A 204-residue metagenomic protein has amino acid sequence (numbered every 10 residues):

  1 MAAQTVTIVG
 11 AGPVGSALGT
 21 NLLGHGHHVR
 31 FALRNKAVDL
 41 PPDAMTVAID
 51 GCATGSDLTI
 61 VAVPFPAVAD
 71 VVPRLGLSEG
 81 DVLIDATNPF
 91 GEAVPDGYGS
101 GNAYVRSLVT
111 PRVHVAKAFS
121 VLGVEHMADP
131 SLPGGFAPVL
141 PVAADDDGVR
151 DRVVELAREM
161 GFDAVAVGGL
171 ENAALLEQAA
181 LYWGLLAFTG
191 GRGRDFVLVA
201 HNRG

Functional and structural regions predicted by a protein language model:
M1-D43: NAD(P)+-binding Rossmann beta1-loop-alpha1 motif at the extreme N-terminus of oxidoreductases
V9, P138-G204: Active-site-lining helix/loop region of Rossmann-like oxidoreductase modules
A17, N21, L108, L156: Rossmann-fold NAD(P)-dependent oxidoreductase module
M45-I49, G168: Short acidic-hydrophobic, aromatic-tinged amphipathic segments that line or gate anion-handling sites
I49-S78, V82, A86-E92: Rossmann-like NAD(P)-binding element
R74-G80, V109-T110, P133-G134: Short, conserved loop/helix-junction motifs that constitute active-site signature segments in enzyme catalytic cores
T87-L132: Rossmann-fold NAD(P)-binding glycine/threonine-rich loop
